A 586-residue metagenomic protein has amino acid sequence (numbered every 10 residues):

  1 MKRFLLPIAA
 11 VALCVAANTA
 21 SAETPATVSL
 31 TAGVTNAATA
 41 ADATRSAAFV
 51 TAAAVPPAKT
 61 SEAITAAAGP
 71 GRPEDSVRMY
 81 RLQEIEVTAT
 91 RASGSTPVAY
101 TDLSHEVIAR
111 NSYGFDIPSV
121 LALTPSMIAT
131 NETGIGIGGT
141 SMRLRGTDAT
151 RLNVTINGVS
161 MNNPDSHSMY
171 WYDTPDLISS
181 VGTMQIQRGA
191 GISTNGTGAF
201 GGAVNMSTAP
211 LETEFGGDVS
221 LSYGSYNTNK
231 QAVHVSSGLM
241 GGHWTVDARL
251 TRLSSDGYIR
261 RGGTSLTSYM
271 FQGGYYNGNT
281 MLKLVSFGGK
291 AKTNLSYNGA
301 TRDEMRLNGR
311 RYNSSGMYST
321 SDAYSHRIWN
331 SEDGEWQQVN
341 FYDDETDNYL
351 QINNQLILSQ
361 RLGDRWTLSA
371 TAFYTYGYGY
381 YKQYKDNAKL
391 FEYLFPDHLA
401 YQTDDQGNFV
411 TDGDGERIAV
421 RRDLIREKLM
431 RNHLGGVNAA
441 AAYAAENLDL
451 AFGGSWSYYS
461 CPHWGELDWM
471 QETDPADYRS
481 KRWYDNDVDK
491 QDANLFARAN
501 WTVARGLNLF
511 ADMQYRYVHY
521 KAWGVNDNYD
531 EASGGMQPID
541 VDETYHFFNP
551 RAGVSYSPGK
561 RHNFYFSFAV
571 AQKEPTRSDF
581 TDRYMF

Functional and structural regions predicted by a protein language model:
T24, V28-R110, A149: Short, acidic, small-residue-rich periplasmic hinge/interaction motif at the N-terminus of Gram-negative outer-membrane
E84, I117-V120, T140-R143, T155 (+4 more regions): N-terminal periplasmic accessory domains that precede and gate Gram-negative outer-membrane beta-barrel machines
P118-S160, G182: Extracytoplasmic beta-strand/coil segments of soluble accessory domains associated with Gram-negative outer-membrane
S160-R188, S207, D303-E304: Short acidic/polar hinge/loop motifs at secondary-structure boundaries that mediate gating or recognition
G216, Y223-S254, I259-N298, D303-L307 (+1 more regions): Transmembrane beta-barrel wall of Gram-negative outer-membrane proteins
L221-N227, L239, R252-D256, N277-N279 (+7 more regions): Transmembrane beta-strands of outer-membrane beta-barrel pores
M281-Q355, K382-L424: Acidic/polar loop-and-plug regions of large Gram-negative outer-membrane beta-barrel proteins
S455-S457, R479-F586: Structural signature of Gram-negative outer-membrane beta-barrels, strongest in the C-terminal barrel of TonB-dependent
